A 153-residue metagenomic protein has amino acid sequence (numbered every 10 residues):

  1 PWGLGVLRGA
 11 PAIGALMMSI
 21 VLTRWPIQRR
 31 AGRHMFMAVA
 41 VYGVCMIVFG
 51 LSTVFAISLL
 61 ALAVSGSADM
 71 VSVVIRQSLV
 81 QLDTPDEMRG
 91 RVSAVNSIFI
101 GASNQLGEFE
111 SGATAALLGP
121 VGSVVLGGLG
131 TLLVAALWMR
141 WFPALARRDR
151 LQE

Functional and structural regions predicted by a protein language model:
P1-E153: C-terminal transmembrane bundle of multi-pass solute transporters/carriers
